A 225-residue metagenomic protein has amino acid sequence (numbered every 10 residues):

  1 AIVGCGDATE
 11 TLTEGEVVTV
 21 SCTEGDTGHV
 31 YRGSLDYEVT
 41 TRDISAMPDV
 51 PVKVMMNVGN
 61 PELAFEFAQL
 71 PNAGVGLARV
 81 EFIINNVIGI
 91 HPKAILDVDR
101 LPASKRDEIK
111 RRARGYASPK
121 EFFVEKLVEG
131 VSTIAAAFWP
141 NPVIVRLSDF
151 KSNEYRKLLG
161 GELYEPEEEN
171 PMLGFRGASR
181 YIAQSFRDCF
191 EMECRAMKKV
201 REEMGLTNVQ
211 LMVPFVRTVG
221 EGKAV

Functional and structural regions predicted by a protein language model:
A1-G4, T19, V75-A78: Short hydrophobic alpha-helical runs that function as membrane-insertion/retention elements
A1-T13: Conformationally flexible catalytic loops at phosphate/diphosphate-handling active centers
D7, E16, C22-E24, S34 (+3 more regions): A broadly conserved detector of short glycine/acidic/proline-rich loop/turn motifs that flank catalytic sites and bind
A8, D26-T27, E169: Glycine-rich, flexible loop/turn motifs
T11-C22, D26, G33, N85-A103: C-terminal helical cap(s) of enzyme catalytic domains, especially alpha/beta-barrels
T27-H29, E154: Intrinsically disordered, low-complexity acidic/polar segments
V30-S45: Short, compositionally biased
T41-V225: Conserved alpha/beta-domain cores
